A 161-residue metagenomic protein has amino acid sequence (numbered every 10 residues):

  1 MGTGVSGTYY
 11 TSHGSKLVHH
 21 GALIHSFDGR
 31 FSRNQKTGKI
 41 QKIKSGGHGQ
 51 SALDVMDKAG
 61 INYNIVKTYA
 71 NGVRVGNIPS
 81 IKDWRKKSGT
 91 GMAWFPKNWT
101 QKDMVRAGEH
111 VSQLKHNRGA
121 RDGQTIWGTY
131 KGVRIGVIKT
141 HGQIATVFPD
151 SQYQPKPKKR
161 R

Functional and structural regions predicted by a protein language model:
G2-D122, G128: N-terminal "domain-start" segment
S112-R161: Active-site or metal-binding loop neighborhoods of secreted/extracellular toxin and effector enzymes
